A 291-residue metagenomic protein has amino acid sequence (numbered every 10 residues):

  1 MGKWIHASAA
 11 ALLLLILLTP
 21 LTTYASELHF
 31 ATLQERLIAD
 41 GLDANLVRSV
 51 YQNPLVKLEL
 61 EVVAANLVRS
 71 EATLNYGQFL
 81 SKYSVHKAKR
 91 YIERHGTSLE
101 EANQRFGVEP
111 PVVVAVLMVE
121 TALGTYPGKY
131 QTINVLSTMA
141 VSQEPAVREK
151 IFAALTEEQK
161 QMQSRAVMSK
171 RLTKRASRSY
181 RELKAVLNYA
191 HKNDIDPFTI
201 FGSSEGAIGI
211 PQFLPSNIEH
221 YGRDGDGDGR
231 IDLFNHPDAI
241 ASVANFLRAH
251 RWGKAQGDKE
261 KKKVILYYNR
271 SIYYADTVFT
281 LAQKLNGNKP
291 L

Functional and structural regions predicted by a protein language model:
M1-G206, I210-P211, S216-L291: Cell-wall glycan-active module
